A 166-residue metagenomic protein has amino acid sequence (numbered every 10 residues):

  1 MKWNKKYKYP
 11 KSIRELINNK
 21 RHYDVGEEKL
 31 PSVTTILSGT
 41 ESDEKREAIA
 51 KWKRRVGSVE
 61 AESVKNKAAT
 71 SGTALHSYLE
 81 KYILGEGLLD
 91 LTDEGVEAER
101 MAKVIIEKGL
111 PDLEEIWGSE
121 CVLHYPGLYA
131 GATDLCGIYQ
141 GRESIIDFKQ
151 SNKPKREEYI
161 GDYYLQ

Functional and structural regions predicted by a protein language model:
M1-A130: Metal-dependent nuclease catalytic cores that hydrolyze phosphodiester bonds in DNA/RNA, characterized by
E114-Q166: Mg2+/Mn2+-dependent nuclease catalytic core
